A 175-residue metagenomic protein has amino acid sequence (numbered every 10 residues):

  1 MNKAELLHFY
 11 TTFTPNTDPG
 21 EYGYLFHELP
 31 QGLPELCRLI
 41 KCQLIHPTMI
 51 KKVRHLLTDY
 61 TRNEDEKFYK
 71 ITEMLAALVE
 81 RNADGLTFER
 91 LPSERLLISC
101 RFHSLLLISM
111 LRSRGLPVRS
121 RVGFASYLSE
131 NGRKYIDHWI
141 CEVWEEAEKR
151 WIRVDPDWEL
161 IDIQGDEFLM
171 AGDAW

Functional and structural regions predicted by a protein language model:
M1-E94, R112: N-terminal accessory/pre-domain segments preceding catalytic cores
E94-F102: Short, conserved micro-motifs enriched in small and acidic residues
F102-W175: Hydrophobic/aromatic-rich core segments of domains that either
